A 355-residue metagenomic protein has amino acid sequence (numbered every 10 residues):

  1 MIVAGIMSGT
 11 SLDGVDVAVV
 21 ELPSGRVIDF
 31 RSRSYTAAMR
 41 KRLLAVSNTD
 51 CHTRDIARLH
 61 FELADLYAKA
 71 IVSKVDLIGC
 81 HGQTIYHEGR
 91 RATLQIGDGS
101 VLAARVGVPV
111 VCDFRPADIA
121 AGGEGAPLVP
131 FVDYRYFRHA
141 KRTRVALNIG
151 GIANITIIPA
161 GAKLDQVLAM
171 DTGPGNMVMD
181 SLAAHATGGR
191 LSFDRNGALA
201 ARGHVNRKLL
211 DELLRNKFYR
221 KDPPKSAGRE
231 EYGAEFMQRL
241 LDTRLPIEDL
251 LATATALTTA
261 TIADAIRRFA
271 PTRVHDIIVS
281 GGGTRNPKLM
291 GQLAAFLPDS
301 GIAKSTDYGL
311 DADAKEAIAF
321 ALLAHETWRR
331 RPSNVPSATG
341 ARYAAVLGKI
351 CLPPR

Functional and structural regions predicted by a protein language model:
I2, E88-T93, A104, V108-L191 (+1 more regions): Phosphate-binding/catalytic loop of phosphoryl-transfer enzymes
I2, S8-T36, A162-T259, A263 (+1 more regions): Conserved ATP-utilizing enzyme core subdomain
M7-S8, L12, A252, A256 (+1 more regions): Glycine-rich phosphate-binding/hydrolytic loop that grips phosphoryl groups
I28-E62: Conserved non-catalytic scaffold segment of RNase H-like nuclease domains
D50-G99: Short beta-strand-loop/turn "lid" adjacent to the catalytic site in phosphate-handling enzymes
L66-K74, I247-R273: Phosphate/ATP-binding catalytic cores across multiple sugar-kinase/actin-like superfamilies, primarily ASKHA
A140-R142, A270-H275: Short helix-loop-beta connector
V274-A294: Glycine-rich phosphate-binding loops at beta-strand->alpha-helix junctions
